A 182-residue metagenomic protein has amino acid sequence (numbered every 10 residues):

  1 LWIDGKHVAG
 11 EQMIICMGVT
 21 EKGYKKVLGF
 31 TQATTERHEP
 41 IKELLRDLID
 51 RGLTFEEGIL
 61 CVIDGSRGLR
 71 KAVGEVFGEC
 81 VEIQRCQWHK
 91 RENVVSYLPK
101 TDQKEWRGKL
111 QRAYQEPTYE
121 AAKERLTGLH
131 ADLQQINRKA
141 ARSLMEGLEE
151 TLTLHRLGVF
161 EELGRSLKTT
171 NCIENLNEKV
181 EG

Functional and structural regions predicted by a protein language model:
L1-I63, R67-C80, G147, C172-I173: RNase H-like nuclease fold core
V8, A33-R37, C61, C86 (+4 more regions): A generic short alpha-helical patch detector that favors 3-5-residue windows in or near N-terminal regions
E11, K71, S96, E178-E181: Active-site-proximal flexible loops/turns
K26, H89, N93, G158 (+1 more regions): Residue-level signal for pocket-adjacent positions within structured domains
Q32-H38, I49-G52, F77, L98-E105 (+5 more regions): A detector of single, family-specific signature residues that are central to catalytic or substrate-handling motifs
G58-S66, A72-K109: Conserved beta-strand -> loop -> alpha-helix junction used to position metal-binding or nucleic-acid-contacting
R67, R112-G182: Acidic/histidine-rich catalytic cores and adjacent linkers of DNA breakage/strand-transfer/modification proteins
